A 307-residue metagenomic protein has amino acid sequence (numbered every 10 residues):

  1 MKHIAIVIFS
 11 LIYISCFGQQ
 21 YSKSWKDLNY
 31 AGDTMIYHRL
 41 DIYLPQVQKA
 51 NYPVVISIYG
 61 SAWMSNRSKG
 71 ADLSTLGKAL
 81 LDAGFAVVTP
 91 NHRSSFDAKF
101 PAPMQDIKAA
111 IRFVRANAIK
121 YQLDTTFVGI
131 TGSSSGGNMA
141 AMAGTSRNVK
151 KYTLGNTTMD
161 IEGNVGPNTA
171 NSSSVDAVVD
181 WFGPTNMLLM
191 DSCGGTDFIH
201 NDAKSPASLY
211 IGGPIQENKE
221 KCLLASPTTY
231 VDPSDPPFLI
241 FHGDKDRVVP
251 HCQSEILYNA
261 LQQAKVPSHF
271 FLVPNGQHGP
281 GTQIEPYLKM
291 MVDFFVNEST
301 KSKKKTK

Functional and structural regions predicted by a protein language model:
Q19-A50: N-terminal cap/lid segment of alpha/beta-hydrolase-fold proteins
D33-M35, V149-G166, L189-Y230, P236: Mobile cap/lid helix-loop segments that gate and shape the active-site cleft of serine hydrolases
N51-S61: Short beta-strand element of the alpha/beta-hydrolase
K69-V88: Short amphipathic alpha-helix adjacent to the substrate-entry channel of hydrolases
A98-I119: Alpha/beta-hydrolase active-site loop
R112-G194: Primarily recognizes the serine-hydrolase "nucleophile elbow" in alpha/beta-hydrolase and SGNH/GDSL folds
N186-M187, K245-V249: Acidic catalytic loop of the alpha/beta-hydrolase fold
S234, L239-H242, D246: Short beta-strand/loop motif that positions the catalytic acidic residue of the alpha/beta-hydrolase fold
